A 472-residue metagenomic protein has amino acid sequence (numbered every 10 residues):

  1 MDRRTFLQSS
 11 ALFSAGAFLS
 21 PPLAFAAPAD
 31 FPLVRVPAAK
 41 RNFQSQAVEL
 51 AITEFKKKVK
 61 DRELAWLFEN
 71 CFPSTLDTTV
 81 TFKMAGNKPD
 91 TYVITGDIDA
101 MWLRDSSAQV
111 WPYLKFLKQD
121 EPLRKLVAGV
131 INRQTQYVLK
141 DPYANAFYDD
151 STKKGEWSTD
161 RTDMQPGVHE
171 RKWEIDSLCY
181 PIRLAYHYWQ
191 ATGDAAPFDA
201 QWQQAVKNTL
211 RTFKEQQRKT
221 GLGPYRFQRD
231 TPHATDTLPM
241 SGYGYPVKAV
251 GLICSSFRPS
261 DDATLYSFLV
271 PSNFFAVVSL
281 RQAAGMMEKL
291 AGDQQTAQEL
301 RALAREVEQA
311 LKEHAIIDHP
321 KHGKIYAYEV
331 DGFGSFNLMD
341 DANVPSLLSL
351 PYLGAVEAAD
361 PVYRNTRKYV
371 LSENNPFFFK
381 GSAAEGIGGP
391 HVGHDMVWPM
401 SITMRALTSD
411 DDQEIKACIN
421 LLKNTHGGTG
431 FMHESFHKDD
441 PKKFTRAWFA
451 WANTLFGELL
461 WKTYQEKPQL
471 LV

Functional and structural regions predicted by a protein language model:
T5-A26: N-terminal export signals
L12, A27-R104: Low-complexity, Ser/Thr/Pro/Gly-enriched N-terminal "stalk/linker" regions
A47-K60, A108-E121, Y180-A195, F274-G292 (+3 more regions): Well-ordered alpha-helical scaffold segments within catalytic/enzyme domains
L67, P122-Y137, A195-K214, A283 (+4 more regions): Extended, well-ordered alpha-helical scaffold segments
L76-P89, T152-R161, P246-R258, G428-E434: Active-site-adjacent bridging/hinge elements
D99-V127, I131-T235, A450-E466: Aromatic-rich carbohydrate-recognition surfaces in CAZymes
L103, V138-Y143, F147-D150, E156 (+4 more regions): Extended ligand-binding clefts on enzyme/binding-domain cores
R161-P166, R171-E174, N337-E357, D395-V472: C-terminal capping/lid segments that line or modulate ligand- or cofactor-binding pockets
